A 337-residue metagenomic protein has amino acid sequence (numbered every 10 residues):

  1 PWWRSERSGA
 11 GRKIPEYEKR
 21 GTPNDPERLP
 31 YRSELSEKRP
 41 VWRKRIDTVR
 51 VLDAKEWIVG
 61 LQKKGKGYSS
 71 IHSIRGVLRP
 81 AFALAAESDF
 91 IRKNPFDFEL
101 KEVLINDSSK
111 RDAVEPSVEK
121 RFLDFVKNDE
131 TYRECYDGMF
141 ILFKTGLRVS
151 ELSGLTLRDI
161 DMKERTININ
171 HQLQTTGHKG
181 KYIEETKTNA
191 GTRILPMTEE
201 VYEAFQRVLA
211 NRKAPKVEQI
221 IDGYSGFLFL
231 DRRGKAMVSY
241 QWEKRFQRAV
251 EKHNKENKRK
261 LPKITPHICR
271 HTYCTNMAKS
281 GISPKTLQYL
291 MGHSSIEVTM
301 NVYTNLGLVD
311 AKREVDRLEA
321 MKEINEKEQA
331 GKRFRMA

Functional and structural regions predicted by a protein language model:
P1-F90, S108, E130-R133, K235-Q241 (+1 more regions): N-terminal core-binding DNA-recognition domain of tyrosine site-specific recombinases/integrases
W3, A85-P95, M162-R165, H171 (+3 more regions): Proline-centered turn/helix-capping motifs that create local helix->coil transitions or kinks
T48-V51, K63, R92, P116 (+6 more regions): Phosphate-coordinating loops and pocket residues in cytosolic domains that bind phosphorylated ligands
K64, Y68, D124-C135, T145 (+4 more regions): Short, basic (Lys/Arg/His-rich) helix/loop patches that form interaction surfaces in the mid-to-C-terminal regions
H72-G76, E87, I91-L155, K163 (+3 more regions): Basic, Lys/Arg- and aromatic-enriched nucleic-acid-binding interface segment
I105, A113, Q172-L173, M291-R317: Catalytic-site neighborhood detector that most strongly recognizes the C-terminal catalytic loop/helix of tyrosine
D159-T166, I282-T304: Short, polar N-cap/turn motifs at the start of nucleic acid-interacting alpha helices
E164, T175-G177, K181-T192, E199-V201 (+3 more regions): C-terminal secondary-structure termini that scaffold catalytic or DNA-interacting sites
